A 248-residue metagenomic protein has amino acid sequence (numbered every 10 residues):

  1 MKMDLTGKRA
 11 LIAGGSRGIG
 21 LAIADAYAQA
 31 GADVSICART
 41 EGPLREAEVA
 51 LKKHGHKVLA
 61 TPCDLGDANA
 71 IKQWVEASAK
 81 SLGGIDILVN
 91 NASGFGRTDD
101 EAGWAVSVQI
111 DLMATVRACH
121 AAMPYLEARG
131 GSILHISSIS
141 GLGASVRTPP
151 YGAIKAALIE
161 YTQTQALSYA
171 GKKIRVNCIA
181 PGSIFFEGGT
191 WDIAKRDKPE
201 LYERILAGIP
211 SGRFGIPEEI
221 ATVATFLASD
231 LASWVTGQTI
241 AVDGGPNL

Functional and structural regions predicted by a protein language model:
M1, V49, K53, G171 (+1 more regions): A glycine/serine/threonine-rich, flexible loop-to-helix segment that serves as the NAD(P) cofactor-binding "lid"
M1-T6, G143, A224-T225, T236-L248: Short C-terminal tail/terminal secondary-structure segment of NAD(P)H-dependent dehydrogenase/reductase domains
S16-R17: Conserved glycine-rich cofactor-binding loop
C119, I154, T162: Active-site helix of classical SDR
P124, L167-S168, S233: Alpha-helical segment proximal to the catalytic Tyr-Lys
S138: Residue(s) in the substrate-gating loop at a strand-loop-helix junction that position the organic substrate next
A170, R175, V235-G237: Short, small/polar-rich loop/turn modules that mediate ligand/substrate recognition or access, typified
